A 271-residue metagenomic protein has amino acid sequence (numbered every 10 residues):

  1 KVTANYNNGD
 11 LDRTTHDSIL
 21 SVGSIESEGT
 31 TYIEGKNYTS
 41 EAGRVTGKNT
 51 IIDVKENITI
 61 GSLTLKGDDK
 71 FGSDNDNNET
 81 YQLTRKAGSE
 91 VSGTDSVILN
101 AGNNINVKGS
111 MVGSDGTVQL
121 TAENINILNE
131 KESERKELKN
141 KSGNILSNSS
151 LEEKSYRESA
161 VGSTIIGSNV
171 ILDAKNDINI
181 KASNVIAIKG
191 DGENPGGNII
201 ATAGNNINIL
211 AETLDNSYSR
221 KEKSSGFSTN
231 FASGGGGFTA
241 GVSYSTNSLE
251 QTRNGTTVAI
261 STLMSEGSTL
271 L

Functional and structural regions predicted by a protein language model:
K1-L270: Binding/recognition "hotspot" determinant
